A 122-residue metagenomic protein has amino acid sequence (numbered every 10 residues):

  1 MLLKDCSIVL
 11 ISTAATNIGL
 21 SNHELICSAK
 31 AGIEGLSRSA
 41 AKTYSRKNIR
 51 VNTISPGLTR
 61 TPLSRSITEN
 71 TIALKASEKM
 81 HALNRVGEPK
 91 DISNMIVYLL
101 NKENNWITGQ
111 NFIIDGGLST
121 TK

Functional and structural regions predicted by a protein language model:
T13: Residue(s) in the substrate-gating loop at a strand-loop-helix junction that position the organic substrate next
I18, V97, T108-K122: Short C-terminal tail/terminal secondary-structure segment of NAD(P)H-dependent dehydrogenase/reductase domains
G19-H23, S45-R46: Active-site "substrate specificity/gating" loop of NAD(P)-dependent dehydrogenases, especially the short-chain
A29, S37: Active-site helix of classical SDR
K42-R46, N105: Alpha-helical segment proximal to the catalytic Tyr-Lys
V51, P56-S66: Short, flexible catalytic-loop segment of classical short-chain dehydrogenase/reductase
I67-H81: A short C-terminal helix-loop "cap" of Rossmann-like NAD(P)-dependent dehydrogenase/epimerase domains
H81-I92: A conserved structural motif in NAD(P)-dependent oxidoreductases
